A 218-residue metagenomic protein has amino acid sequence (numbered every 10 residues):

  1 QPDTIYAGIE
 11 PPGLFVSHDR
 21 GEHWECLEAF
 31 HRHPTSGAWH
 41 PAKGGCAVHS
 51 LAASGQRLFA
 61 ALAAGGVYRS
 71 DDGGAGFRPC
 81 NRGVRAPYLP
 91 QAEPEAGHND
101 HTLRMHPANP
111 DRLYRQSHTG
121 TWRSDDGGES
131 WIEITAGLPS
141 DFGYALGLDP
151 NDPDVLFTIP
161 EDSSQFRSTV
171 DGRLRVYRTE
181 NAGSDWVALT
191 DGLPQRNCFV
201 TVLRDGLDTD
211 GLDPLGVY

Functional and structural regions predicted by a protein language model:
Q1-Y218: Extracellular glycan-interacting surfaces
